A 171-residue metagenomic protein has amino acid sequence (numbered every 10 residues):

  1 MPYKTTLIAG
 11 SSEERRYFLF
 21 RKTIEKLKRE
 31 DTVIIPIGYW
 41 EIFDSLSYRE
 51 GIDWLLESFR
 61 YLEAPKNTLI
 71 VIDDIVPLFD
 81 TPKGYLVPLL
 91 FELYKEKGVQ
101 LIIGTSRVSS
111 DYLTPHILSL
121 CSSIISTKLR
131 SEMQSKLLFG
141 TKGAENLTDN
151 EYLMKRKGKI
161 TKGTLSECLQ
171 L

Functional and structural regions predicted by a protein language model:
P2-R29: Glycine-rich P-loop/Walker A and Walker A-like loops and their local beta1-loop-alpha1 context in P-loop NTPases
T5-L7, T32-I35, N67-L69, Q100-I102 (+1 more regions): Residue-level preference for the first positions of well-ordered beta-strands
S11-S12, F43-D53, V76-G84: Flexible beta-alpha connector loops of hexameric P-loop NTPases
S12, S45-Y48, K97, I103-Q170: Conserved ATP-driven motor cores of ASCE-family P-loop NTPases powering translocation/secretion/packaging/pilus
D31-L69: Mechanochemical coupling/switch segment within NTP-driven translocation systems
E57-E63, Y85-R107: Substrate-engagement module of ASCE P-loop NTPases
L62-K83, Q100: Conserved P-loop NTPase "ATPase switch" module shared by AAA+ and STAND
L78-P88, D111-P115: Conserved ATPase-coupling elements of RecA-like P-loop NTPase cores
